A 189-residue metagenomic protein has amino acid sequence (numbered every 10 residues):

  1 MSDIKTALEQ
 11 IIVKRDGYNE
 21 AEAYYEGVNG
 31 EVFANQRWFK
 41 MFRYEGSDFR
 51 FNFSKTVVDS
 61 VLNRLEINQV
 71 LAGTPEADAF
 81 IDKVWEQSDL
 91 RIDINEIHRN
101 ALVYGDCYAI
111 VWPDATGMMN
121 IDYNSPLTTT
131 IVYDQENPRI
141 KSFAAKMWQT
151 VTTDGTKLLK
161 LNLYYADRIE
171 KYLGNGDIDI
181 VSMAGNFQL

Functional and structural regions predicted by a protein language model:
M1-T128, P138-I140, T153: Extended, helix-rich architectural segments
R99-D106, I110-L189: Structured, contiguous alpha/beta core segments that scaffold functional sites
